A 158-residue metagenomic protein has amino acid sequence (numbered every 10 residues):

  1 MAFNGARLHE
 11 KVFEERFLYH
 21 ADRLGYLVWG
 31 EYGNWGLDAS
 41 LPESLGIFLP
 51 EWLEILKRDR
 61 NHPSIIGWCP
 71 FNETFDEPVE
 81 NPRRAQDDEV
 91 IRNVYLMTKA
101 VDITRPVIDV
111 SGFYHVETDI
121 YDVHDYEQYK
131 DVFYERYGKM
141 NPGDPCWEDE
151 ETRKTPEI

Functional and structural regions predicted by a protein language model:
A2: Phosphate-binding active sites in nucleotide-utilizing proteins
G5-I158: Substrate-binding/catalytic cleft of secreted carbohydrate-active enzymes, primarily glycoside hydrolases
